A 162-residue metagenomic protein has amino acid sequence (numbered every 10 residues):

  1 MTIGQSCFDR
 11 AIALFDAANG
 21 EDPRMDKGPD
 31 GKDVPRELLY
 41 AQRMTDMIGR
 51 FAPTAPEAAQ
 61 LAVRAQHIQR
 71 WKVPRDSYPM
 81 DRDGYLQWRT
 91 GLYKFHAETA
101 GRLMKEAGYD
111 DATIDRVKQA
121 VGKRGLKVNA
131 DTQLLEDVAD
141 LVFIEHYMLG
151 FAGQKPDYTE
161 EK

Functional and structural regions predicted by a protein language model:
M1-S6: Sequence termini and other peripheral, non-core segments
C7-T45, Y78-Q87, G91: Active-site flanking loop/helix segments enriched in acidic
D9, Q60, K94-E98: A broad detector of short, well-ordered amphipathic alpha-helices that serve as recognition/interaction surfaces
G31-A59, A100-A107, A112-D115: Alpha-helical phosphate/pyrophosphate-handling elements in metalloenzyme active cores
R36, A52-E57, N129-E136, D157: Structural motif
E57-D76, M80, A100, Q119-G125 (+1 more regions): His-Asp-centered metal-binding catalytic motifs of divalent-metal-dependent phosphohydrolases/nucleases
V63, D110-Q154: Histidine/acidic-rich helix-loop-helix segments that form or flank divalent-metal centers in metalloenzyme catalytic
Y78-T99, K155-K162: Divalent-cation-assisted or electrostatically stabilized phosphate/pyrophosphate-binding catalytic cores
